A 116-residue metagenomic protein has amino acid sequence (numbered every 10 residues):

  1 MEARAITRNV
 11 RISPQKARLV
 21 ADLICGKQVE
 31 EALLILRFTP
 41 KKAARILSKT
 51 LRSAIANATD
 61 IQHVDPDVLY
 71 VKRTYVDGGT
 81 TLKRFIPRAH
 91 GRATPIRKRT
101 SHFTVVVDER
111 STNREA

Functional and structural regions predicted by a protein language model:
M1-A116: Structured, basic alpha/beta domains of bacterial-type, RNA-associated proteins
